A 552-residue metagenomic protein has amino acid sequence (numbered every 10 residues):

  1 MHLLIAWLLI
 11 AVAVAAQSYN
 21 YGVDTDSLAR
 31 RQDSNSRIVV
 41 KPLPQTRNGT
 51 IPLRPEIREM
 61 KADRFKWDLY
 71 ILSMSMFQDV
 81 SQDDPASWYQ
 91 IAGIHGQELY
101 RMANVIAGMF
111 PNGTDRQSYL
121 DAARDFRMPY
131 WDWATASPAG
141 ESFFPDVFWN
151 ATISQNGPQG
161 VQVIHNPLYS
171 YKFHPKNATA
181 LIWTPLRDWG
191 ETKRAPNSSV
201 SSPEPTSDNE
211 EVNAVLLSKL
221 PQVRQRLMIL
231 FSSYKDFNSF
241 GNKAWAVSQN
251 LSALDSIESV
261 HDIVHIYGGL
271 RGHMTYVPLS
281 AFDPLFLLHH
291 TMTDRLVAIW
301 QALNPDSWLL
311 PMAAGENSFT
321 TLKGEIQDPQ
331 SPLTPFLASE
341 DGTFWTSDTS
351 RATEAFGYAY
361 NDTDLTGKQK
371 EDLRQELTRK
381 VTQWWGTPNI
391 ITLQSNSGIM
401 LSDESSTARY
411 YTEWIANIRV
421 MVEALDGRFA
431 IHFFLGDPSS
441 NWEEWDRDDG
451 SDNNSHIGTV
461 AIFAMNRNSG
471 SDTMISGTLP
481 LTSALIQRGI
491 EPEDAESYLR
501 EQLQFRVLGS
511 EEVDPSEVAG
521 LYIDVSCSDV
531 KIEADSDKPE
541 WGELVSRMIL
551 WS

Functional and structural regions predicted by a protein language model:
M1-Q17: Cleavable N-terminal signal peptides of Sec/SRP-targeted secreted and luminal proteins
Q17-S552: C-terminal accessory segments of proteins
